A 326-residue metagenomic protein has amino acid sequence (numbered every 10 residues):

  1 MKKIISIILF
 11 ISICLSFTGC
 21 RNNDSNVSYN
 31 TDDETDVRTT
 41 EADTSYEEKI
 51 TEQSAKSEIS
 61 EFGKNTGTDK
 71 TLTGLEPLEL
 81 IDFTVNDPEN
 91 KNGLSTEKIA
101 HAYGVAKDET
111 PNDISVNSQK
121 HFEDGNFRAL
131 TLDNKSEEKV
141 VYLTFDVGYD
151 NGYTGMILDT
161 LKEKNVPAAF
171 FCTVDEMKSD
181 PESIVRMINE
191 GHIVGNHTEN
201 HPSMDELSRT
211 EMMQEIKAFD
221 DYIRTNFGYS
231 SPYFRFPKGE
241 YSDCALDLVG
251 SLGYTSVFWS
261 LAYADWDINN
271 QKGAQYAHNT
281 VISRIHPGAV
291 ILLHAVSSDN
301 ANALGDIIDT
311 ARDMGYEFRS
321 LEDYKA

Functional and structural regions predicted by a protein language model:
M1-I7: Positively charged n-region of N-terminal signal peptides that target proteins for export
I11-S12: Repetitive helical segments and hydrophobic/amphipathic motifs
L15-G19: C-terminal motif of bacterial Sec signal peptides marking the signal peptidase cleavage site
C20-T144, D150-M156, E163, I307-T310 (+1 more regions): N-terminal pre-catalytic segment of deacetylase/amide-hydrolase enzymes
S57, H201, S298: Alpha-helical and His/Cys-centered functional microenvironments
K139-V141, N151-L158, K162-L292: Metal-dependent polysaccharide deacetylase catalytic core of the NodB/CE4 family, i.e., the active-site-bearing domain
F145-V147, A295-V296: Short acidic donor-binding/metal-coordinating loop in glycosyltransferase active sites
I285-E322: Catalytic grooves of carbohydrate-active enzymes
